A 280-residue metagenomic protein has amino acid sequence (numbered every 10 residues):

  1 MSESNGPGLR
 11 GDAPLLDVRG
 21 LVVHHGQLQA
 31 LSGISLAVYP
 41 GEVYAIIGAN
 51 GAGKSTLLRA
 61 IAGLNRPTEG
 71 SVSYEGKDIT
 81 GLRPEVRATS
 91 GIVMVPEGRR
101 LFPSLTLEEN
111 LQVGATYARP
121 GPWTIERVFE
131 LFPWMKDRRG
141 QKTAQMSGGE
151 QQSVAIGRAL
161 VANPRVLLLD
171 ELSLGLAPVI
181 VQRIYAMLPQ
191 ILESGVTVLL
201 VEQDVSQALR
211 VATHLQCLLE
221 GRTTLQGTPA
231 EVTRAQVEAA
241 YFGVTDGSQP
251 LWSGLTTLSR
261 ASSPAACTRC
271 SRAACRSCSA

Functional and structural regions predicted by a protein language model:
G26, L82, L107-W123, L131-K136 (+2 more regions): ABC-type ATPase nucleotide-binding domains, specifically the catalytic core motifs of the NBD
I47-A49: The feature captures the beta-strand-to-loop junction immediately N-terminal to the Walker
A62: Helix-to-loop junction immediately C-terminal to a conserved catalytic motif
G70-K77, S90, W123-T124, E130: Conserved ABC transporter NBD signature motif
K142-M146, E150: Conserved ABC ATPase signature
A159-L160: ABC ATPase C-loop
N163: Conserved catalytic motifs of ABC-family nucleotide-binding domains
